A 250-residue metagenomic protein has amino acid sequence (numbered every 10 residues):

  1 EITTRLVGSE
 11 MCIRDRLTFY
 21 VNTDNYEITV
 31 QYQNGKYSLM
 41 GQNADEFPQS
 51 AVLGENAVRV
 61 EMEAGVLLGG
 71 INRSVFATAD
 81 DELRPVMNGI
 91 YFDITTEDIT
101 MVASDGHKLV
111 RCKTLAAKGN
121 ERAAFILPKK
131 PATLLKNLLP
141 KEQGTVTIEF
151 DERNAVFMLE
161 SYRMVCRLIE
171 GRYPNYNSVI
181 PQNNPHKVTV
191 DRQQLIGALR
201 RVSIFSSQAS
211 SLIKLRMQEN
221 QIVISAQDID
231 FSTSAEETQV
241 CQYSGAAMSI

Functional and structural regions predicted by a protein language model:
E1-I2: Short, exposed "boundary/linker" segments that immediately precede the start of a downstream structural module
R5, S9-I250: Structural preference for solvent-exposed beta-strand-turn elements and adjacent flexible terminal/loop segments within
